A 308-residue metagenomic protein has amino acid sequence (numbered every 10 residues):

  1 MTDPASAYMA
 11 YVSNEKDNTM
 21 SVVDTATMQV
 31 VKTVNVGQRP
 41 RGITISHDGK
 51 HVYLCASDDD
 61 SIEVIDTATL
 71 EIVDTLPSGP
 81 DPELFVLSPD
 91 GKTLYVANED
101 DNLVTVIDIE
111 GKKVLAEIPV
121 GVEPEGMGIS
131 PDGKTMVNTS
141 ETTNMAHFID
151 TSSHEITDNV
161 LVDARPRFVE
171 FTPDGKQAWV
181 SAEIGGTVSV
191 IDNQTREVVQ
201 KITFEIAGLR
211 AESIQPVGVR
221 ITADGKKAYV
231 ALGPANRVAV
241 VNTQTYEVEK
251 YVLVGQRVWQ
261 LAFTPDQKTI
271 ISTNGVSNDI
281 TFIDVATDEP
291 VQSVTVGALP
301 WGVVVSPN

Functional and structural regions predicted by a protein language model:
M1-N308: Predominantly soluble domains enriched in secretory-pathway, periplasmic, or organellar proteins
